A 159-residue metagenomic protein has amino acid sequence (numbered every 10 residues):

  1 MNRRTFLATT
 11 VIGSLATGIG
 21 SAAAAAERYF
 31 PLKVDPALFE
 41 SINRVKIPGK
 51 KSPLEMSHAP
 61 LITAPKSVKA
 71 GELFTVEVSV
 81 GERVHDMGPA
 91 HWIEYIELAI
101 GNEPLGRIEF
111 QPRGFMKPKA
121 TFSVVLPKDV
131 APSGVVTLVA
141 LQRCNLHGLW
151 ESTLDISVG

Functional and structural regions predicted by a protein language model:
M1-S14: N-terminal secretory signal peptides and thylakoid transit peptides that target proteins across membranes
G20-I62: C-terminal segment of N-terminal export signals and the immediately downstream linker at the start of the mature
E72-V76: Structural beta-strand segments of beta-rich domains
S79-G88: Short amphipathic, basic-aromatic surface patches that mediate peripheral association with negatively charged
G88-E94: Short coil-to-beta strand junction motifs in C2/discoidin
L105-F115: Solvent-exposed serine/threonine-rich low-complexity stretches and specific carbohydrate-binding patches
P118-P127, T153: Exposed aromatic-hydrophobic patches
R143-T153: Short acidic/polar inter-strand loop motif in beta-rich domains
